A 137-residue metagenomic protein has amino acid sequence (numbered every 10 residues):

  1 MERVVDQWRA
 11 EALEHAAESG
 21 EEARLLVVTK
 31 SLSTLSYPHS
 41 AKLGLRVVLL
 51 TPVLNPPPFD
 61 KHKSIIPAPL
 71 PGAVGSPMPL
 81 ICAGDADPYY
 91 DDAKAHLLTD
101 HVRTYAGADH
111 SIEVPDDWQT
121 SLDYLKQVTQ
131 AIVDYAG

Functional and structural regions predicted by a protein language model:
M1, P52-V74: Flexible "cap/lid" loop of the alpha/beta hydrolase fold
M1-R24: Serine-hydrolase catalytic machinery in alpha/beta-hydrolase-like enzymes
L26, K42-P58: A conserved short beta-strand
V28-H39: Glycine-rich nucleophile elbow surrounding the catalytic serine of serine-hydrolase chemistry
S40-K42, S64-S76, H96-L98: Short, conserved loop/helix-junction motifs that constitute active-site signature segments in enzyme catalytic cores
P58, A83-G84, P88-K94: Conserved alpha/beta-hydrolase "acid-adjacent" motif
V74-S76, L80-A83, Y105: Short beta-strand/loop motif that positions the catalytic acidic residue of the alpha/beta-hydrolase fold
A108-Y124: Catalytic histidine-centered segment of alpha/beta-hydrolase-like enzymes
